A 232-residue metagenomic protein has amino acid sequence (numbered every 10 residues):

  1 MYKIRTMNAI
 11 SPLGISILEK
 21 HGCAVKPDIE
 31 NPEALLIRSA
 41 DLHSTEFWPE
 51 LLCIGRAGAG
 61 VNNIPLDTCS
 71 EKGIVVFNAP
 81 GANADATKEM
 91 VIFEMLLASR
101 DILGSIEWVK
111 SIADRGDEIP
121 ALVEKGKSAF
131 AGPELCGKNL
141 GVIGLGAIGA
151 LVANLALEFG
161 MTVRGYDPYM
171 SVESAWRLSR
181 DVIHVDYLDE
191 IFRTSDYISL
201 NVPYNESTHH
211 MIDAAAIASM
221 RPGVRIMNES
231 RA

Functional and structural regions predicted by a protein language model:
M1-A79, R193, D213: An N-terminal-biased, well-structured beta-alpha scaffold segment characteristic of Rossmann-like dinucleotide-binding
Y2-R5, A9-P12, K20-A24, A84-A86 (+5 more regions): Structural/interface elements that position substrates and couple domains in central-metabolism enzymes
A40-T45, P168-A232: Rossmann-like adenosine-cofactor binding region
P80-N139: Phosphate-binding beta-alpha-beta segment of Rossmann-like dinucleotide-binding domains, i.e., the NAD(P)
L145-G146: Glycine-rich Rossmann-fold phosphate-binding loop(s) that bind the pyrophosphate of adenine dinucleotide cofactors
G149-A150: N-terminal Rossmann-fold NAD(P) dinucleotide-binding loop
A153, L157: Gly/Ala-rich phosphate-binding loop of Rossmann-like dinucleotide-binding domains, activating on the conserved
E158-T162: Conserved S-adenosyl-L-methionine
